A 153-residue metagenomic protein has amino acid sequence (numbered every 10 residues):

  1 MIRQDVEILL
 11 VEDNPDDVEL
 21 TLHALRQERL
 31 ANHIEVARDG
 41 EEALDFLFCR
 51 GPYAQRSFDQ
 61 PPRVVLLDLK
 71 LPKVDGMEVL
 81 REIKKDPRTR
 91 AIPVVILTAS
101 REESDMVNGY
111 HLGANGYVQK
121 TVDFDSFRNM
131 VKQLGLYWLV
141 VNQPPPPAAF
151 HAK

Functional and structural regions predicted by a protein language model:
M1-L10, P15-E35, D39-L44, F48 (+3 more regions): Non-catalytic signal-transmission and effector/linker regions of two-component phosphorelay proteins
Q55-Q60, K84-A91, L112: Conserved phosphotransfer cores of two-component systems
D68, T98: Active-site residues of response regulator receiver
L71-V74, I83: Hydrophobic residue at a beta-alpha junction that N-caps the helix immediately following a catalytic beta-strand/loop
P72, R90, E102: The feature encodes the CheY-like receiver
N115: Short, glycine/charged-rich "phosphate-handling" switch motifs in NTP-dependent and phosphotransfer domains
